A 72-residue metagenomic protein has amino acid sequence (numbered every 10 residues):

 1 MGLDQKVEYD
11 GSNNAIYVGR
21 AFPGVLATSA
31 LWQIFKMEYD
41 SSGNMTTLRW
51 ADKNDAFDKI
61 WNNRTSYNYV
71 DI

Functional and structural regions predicted by a protein language model:
M1-I72: Viral virion structural and adsorption modules
